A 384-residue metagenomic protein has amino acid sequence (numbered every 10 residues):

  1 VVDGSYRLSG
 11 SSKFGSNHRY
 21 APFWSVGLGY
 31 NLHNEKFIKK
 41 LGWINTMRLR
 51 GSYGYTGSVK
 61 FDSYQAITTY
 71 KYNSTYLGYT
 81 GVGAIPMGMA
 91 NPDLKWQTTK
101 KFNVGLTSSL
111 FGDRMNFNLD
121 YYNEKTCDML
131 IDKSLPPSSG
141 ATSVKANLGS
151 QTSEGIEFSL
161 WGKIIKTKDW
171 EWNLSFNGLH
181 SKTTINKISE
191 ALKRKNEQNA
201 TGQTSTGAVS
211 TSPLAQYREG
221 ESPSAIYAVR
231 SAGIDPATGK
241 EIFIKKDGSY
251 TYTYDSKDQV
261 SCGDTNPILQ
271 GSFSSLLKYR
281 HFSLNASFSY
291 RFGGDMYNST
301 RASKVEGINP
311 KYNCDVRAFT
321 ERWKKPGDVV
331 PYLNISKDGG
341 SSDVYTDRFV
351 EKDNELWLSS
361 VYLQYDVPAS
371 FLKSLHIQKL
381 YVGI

Functional and structural regions predicted by a protein language model:
Y6-S12, L32-N34, Y53-G57, Y121-C127 (+6 more regions): Transmembrane beta-strands of outer-membrane beta-barrel pores
S11, P236, R291-V382: Extracytoplasmic gating/loop element in the C-terminal half of outer-membrane beta-barrel translocons and assembly
F14-H18, K40-G42, Y55-T69, M129-K133 (+3 more regions): Outer-membrane beta-barrel and related beta-rich outer-membrane complex signature in Gram-negative bacteria
V26-Y30, G51, V104-S108, L119 (+5 more regions): Residues on the lipid-exposed face of transmembrane beta-strands in outer-membrane beta-barrel proteins
H33-M47, K60, F111-R114, I165-W172 (+4 more regions): Short loop/turn motifs that connect adjacent beta-strands in outer-membrane beta-barrel proteins
K39-T98, N116-Q151: Solvent-exposed loop/turn elements at secondary-structure boundaries
T75-N116, V144-D169, G220-S222, D264-L269: Outer-membrane beta-barrel signature, preferentially recognizing the C-terminal barrel domain of Gram-negative
A146, K163-T265: Conserved small-residue
